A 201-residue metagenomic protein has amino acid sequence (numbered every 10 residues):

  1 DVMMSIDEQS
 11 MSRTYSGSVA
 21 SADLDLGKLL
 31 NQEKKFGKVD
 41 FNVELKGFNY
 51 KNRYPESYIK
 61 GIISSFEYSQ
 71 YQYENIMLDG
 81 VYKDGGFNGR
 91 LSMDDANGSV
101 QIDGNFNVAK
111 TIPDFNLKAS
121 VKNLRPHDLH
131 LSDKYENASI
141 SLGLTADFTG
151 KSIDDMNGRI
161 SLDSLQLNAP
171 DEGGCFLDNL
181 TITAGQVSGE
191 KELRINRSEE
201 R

Functional and structural regions predicted by a protein language model:
D1-E200: Interface amphipathic segments
